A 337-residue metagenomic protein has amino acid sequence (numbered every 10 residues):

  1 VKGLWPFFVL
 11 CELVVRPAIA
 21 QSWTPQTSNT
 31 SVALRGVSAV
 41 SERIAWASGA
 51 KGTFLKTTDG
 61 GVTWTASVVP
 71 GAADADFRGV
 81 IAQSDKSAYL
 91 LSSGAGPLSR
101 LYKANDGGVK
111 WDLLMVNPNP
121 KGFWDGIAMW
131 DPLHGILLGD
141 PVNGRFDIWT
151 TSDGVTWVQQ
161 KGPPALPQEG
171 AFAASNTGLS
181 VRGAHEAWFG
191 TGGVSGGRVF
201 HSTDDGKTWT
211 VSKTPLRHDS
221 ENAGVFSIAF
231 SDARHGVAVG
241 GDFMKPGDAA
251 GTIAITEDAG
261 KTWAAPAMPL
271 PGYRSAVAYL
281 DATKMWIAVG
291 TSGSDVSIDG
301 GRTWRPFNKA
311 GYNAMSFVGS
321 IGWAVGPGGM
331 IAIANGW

Functional and structural regions predicted by a protein language model:
V1-L4: Positively charged n-region of N-terminal signal peptides that target proteins for export
P6-R16: Bacterial N-terminal signal peptides
A20-W337: Residue-level hotspots at or immediately adjacent to binding/recognition sites across diverse folds
